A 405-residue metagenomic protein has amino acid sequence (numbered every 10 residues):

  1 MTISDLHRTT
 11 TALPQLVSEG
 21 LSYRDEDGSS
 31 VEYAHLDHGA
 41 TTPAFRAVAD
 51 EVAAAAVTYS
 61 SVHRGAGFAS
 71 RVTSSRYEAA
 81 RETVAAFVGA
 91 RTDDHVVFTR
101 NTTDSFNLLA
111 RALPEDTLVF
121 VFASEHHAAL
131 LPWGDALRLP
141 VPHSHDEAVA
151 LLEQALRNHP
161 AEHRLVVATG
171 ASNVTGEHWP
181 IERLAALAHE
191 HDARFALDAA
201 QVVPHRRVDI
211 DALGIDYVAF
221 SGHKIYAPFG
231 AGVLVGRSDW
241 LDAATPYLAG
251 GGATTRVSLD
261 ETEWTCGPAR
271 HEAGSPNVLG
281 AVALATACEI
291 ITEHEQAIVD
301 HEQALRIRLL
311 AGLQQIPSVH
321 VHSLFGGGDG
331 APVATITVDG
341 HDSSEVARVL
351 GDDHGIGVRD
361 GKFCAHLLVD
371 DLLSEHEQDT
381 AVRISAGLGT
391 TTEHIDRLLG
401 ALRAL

Functional and structural regions predicted by a protein language model:
M1-L405: Pyridoxal 5′-phosphate
